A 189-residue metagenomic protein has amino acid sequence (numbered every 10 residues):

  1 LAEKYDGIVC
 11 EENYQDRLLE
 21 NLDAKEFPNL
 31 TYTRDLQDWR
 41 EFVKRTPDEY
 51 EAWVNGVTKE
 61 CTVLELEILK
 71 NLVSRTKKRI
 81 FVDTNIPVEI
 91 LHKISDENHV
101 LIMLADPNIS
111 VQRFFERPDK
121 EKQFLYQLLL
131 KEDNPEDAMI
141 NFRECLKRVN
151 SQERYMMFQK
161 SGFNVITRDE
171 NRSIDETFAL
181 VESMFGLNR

Functional and structural regions predicted by a protein language model:
L1-E11: A conserved segment at the C-terminal end of the G1
Q15-D16, I86-V88, L104-S110: Conserved nucleotide-binding/hydrolysis micro-motifs of P-loop NTPases
R17-R79, N85-I86: ATP-dependent small-molecule kinase phosphotransfer cores that center on conserved nucleotide phosphate-binding segments
K25-T31, D119-K120, M184-F185: Short, hinge-like loop/turn segments at secondary-structure boundaries
E51-K70, P135-K160: Alpha-helix-centered segments that form part of catalytic cores
I94-H99, S161-F163: Short glycine-/polar-rich loops that comprise or flank the Walker A/P-loop and associated switch/sensor motifs
H99-N150: A glycine- and Lys/Arg-enriched "phosphate-lid" helix/loop adjacent to the NTP-binding pocket of small-molecule kinases
R148-R189: NTP-dependent small-molecule kinase module
